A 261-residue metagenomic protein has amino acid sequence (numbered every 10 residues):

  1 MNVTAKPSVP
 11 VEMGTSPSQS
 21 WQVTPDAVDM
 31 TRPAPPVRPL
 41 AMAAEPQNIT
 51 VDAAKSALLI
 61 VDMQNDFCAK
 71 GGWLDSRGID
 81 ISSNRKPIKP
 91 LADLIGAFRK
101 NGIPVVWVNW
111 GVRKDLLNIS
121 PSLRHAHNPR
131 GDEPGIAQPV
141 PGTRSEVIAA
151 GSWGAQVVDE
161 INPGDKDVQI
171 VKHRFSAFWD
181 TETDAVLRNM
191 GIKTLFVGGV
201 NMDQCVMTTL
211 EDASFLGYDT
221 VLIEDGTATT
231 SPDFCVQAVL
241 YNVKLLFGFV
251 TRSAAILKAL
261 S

Functional and structural regions predicted by a protein language model:
M1-A57, D66, N84, D93-N101 (+2 more regions): Active-site-adjacent betaalpha module
A54, G72-F98, I103-N109: A short alpha/beta connector and helix-capping loop motif
I60, W107, L222: Short beta-strand "acidic-cap" motif of Rossmann-like dinucleotide-binding folds
Q64-K70: Short acidic, Gly/Ser-rich segments with clustered Asp/Glu that frequently serve as metal-coordination loops in enzyme
W107-D115, S122: Catalytic-core segment of enzymes that process non-peptidic bonds
